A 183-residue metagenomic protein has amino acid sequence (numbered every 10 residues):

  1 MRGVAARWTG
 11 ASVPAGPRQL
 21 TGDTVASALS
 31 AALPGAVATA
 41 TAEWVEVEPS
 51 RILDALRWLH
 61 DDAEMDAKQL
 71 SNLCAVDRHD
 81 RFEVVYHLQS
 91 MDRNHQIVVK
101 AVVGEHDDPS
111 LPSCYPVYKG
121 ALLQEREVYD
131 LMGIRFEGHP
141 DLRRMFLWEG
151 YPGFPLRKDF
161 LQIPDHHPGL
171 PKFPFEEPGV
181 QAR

Functional and structural regions predicted by a protein language model:
M1-R183: Terminal low-complexity/charged segments
